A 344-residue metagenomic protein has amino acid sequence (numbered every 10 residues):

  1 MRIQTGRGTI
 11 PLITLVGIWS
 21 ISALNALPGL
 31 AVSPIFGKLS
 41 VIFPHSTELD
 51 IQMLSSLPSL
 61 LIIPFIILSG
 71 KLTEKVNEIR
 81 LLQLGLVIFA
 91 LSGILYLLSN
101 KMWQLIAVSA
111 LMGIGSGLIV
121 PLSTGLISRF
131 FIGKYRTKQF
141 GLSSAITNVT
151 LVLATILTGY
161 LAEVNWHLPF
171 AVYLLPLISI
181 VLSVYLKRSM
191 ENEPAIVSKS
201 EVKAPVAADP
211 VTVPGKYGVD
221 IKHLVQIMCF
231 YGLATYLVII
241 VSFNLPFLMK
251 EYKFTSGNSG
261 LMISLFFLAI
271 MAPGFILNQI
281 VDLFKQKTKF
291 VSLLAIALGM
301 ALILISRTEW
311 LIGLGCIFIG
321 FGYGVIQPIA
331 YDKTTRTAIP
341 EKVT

Functional and structural regions predicted by a protein language model:
T14-E48, S69, V241-P246: Extracytoplasmic
H45, N77, L98-W103, I132 (+1 more regions): Helix-breaking motifs and short loop linkers at transmembrane-helix boundaries and internal kinks in secondary membrane
P64-M102: Conserved MFS/SLC helix-loop-helix module at the cytosolic interface between two early adjacent transmembrane helices
S92, W103-L111, W310-F318: Paired small-residue
M102, A110-T147: Cytoplasmic helix-loop-helix junction between adjacent transmembrane helices in 12-TM secondary transporters
L118-F131, V325-I339: Intracellular juxtamembrane helix-capping segments at the cytosolic ends of symmetry-related transmembrane helices
G133, L142-R188: Helix-loop-helix hairpin linking two adjacent transmembrane segments in secondary transporters
H223-S264, I270: Extracytoplasmic gate region of multi-pass secondary transporters
